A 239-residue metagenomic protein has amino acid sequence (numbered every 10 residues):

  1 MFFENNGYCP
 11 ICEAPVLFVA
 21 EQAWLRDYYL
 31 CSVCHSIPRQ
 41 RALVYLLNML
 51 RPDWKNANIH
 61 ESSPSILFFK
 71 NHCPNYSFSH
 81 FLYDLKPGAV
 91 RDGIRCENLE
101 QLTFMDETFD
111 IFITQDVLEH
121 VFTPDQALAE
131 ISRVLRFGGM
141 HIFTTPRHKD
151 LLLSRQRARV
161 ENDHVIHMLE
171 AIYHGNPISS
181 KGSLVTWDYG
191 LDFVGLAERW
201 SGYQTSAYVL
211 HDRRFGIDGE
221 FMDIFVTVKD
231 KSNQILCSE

Functional and structural regions predicted by a protein language model:
M1-M105, L191, S201, R214-E239: Conserved N-terminal segment of class I S-adenosyl-L-methionine
F2-F3, D125-E239: S-adenosyl-L-methionine-dependent methyltransferase catalytic module, highlighting the catalytic core
S62, F112-I113: Hydrophobic beta-strand segment of the Class I
E100, D116-V117, S132: Conserved interaction-surface patches within small, structured recognition/assembly domains
I113, V117, R147: Hydrophobic adenine-recognition pocket in adenosine-nucleotide-binding enzymes
D116-P124: Di-metal (Zn2+ and/or Mg2+/Mn2+) metal-binding site signature of metallo-dependent hydrolases with the MBL/beta-CASP
